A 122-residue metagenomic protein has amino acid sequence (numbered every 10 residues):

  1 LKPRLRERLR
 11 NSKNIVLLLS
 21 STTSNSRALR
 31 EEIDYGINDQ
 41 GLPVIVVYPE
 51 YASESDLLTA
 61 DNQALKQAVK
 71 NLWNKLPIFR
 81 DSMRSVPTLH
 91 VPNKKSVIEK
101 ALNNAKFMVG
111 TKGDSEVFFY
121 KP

Functional and structural regions predicted by a protein language model:
L1-L5: Glycine-rich, highly charged phosphate/nucleotide-binding loops
R8-S53: Conserved beta-strand-loop-alpha-helix hinge of the TIR/SEFIR fold
E54-P122: C-terminal interaction surface of TIR/SEFIR-family domains
